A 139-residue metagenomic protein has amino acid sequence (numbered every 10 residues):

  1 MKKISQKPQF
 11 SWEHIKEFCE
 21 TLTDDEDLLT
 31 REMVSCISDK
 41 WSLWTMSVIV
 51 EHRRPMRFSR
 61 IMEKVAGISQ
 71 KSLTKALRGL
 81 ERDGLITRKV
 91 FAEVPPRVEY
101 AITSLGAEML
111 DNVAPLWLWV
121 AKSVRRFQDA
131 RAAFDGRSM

Functional and structural regions predicted by a protein language model:
M1-I37: N-terminal leader segment of winged-helix/HTH proteins
K2-K16, D111-M139: Amphipathic alpha-helical dimerization/coiled-coil segments that flank or bridge DNA-binding/regulatory modules
D24-S72, E99: N-terminal helix-turn-helix DNA-binding core of bacterial DNA-binding proteins
M33, T45, A76, N112-P115: Residue-level recognition of specific faces of alpha-helices
L73, L77-D83: Basic amphipathic alpha-helical segments that dock to polyanions
E81-F91: A short, conserved structural fragment
E93-P115: Basic, amphipathic "hinge/linker" alpha-helix immediately C-terminal to the N-terminal HTH DNA-binding motif
